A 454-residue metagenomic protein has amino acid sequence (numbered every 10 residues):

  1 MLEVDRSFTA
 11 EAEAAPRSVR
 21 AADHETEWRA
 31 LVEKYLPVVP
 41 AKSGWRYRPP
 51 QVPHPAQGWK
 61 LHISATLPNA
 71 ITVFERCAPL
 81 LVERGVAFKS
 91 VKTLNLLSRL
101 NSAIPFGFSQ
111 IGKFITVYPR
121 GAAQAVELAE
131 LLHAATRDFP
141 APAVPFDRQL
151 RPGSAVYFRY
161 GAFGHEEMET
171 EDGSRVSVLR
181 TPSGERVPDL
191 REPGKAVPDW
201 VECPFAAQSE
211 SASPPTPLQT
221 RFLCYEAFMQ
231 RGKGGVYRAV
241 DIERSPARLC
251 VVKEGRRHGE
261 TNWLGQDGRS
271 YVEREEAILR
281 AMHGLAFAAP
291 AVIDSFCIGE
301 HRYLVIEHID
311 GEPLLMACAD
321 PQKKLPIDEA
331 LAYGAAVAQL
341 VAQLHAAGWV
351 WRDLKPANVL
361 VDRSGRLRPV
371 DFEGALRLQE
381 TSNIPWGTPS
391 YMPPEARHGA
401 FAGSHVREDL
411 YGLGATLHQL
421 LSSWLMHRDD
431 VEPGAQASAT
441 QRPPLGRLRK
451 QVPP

Functional and structural regions predicted by a protein language model:
M1-G235, V240: Phosphate/pyrophosphate-binding loops and the adjoining catalytic core of nucleotide-dependent enzymes
W59-H62, E226, K233-E273: ATP-binding glycine-rich loop module of kinase domains
H283-D294: Conserved HxN/HPN-centered segment at the entrance to the catalytic loop of eukaryotic protein kinase-like domains
G299-P313: Conserved short submotifs of the Hanks-type protein kinase catalytic core that shape the nucleotide-binding pocket
Y333-G334: Activation segment signature within eukaryotic-like protein kinase domains
H345-V361: Catalytic-loop of the protein kinase fold
D371-L376: Activation of the activation-loop gatekeeper triad in protein kinase-fold domains
S382-A396: Conserved activation segment of eukaryotic-like protein kinases, specifically the C-terminal portion of the activation
